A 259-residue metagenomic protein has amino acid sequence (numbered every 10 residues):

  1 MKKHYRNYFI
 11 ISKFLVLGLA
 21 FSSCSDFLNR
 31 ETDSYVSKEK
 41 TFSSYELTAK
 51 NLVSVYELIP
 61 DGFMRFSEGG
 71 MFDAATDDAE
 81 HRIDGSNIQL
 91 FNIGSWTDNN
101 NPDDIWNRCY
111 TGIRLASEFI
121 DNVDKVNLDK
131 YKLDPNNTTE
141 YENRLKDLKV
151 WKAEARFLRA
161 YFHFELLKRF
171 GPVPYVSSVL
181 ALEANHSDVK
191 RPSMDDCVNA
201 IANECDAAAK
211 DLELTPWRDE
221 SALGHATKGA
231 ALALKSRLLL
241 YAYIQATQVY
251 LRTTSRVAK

Functional and structural regions predicted by a protein language model:
M1-D33: Bacterial Sec-dependent N-terminal signal peptides
C24-T76, D98-N100: Membrane-proximal, proline-rich intrinsically disordered regions
E31, K130, L167-V179: Short, well-structured active-site flanking segments
A49, V53, E57-D61, D84-F170 (+2 more regions): Conserved, well-structured interaction surfaces
E165-K168, P174, P216, Y241-Y250: Short coil/turn linking the two alpha-helices of tandem helical-hairpin repeats
S177-L180, D188-M194, A246-K259: Acidic, serine/threonine/proline-rich low-complexity intrinsically disordered regions
